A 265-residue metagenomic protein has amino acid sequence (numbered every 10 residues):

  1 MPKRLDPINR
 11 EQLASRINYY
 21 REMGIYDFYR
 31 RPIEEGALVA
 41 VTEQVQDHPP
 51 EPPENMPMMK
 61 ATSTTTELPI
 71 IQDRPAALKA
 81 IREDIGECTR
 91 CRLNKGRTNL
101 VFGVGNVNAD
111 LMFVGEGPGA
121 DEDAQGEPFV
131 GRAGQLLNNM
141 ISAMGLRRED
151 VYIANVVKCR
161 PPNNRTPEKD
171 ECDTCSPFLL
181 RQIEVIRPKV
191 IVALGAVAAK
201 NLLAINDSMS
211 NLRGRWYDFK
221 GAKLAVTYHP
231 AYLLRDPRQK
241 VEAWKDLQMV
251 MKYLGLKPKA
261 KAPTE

Functional and structural regions predicted by a protein language model:
P2, E11, Y19, Y26-R31 (+1 more regions): A polyanion-binding, active-site-adjacent surface
